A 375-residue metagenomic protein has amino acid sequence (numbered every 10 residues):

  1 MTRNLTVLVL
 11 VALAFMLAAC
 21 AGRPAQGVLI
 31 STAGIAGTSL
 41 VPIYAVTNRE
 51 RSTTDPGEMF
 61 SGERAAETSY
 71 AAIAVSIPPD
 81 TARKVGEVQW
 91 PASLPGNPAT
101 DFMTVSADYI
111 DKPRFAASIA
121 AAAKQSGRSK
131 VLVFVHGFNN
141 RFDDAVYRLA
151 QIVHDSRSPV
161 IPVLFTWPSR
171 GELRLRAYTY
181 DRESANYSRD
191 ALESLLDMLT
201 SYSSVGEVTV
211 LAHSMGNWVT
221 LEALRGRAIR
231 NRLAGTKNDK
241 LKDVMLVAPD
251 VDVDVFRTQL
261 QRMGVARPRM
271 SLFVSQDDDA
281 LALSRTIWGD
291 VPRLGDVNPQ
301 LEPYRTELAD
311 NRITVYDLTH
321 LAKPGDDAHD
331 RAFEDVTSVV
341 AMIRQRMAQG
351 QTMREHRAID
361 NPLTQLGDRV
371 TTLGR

Functional and structural regions predicted by a protein language model:
M1-V9: Bacterial N-terminal signal peptides that target proteins for export
M16-A19: C-terminal motif of bacterial Sec signal peptides marking the signal peptidase cleavage site
A21, A25-Y109, A117-S118, Q125-S126 (+6 more regions): Lipolytic serine-hydrolase domain surface
K130: Alpha/beta-hydrolase fold active-site loops
V133-G137, H213, A248: The conserved beta1-alpha1 loop
N140-A145: Short substrate-entry loop that stabilizes the transition state in hydrolases
L192, A212-G216, T220: Gly/Ala-rich beta-loop-alpha elbow adjacent to hydrolase catalytic centers
